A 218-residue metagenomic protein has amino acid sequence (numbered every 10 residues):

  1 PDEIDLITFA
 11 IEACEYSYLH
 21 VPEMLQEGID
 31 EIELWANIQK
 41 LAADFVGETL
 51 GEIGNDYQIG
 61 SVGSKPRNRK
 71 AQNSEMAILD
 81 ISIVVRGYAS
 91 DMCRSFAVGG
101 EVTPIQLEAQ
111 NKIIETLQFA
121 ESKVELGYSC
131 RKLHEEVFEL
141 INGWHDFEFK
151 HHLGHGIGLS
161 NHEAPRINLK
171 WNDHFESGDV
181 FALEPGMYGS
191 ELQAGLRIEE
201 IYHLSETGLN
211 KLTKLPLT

Functional and structural regions predicted by a protein language model:
P1-T218: Active-site neighborhoods and metal-handling regions in enzymes and metal-associated proteins
